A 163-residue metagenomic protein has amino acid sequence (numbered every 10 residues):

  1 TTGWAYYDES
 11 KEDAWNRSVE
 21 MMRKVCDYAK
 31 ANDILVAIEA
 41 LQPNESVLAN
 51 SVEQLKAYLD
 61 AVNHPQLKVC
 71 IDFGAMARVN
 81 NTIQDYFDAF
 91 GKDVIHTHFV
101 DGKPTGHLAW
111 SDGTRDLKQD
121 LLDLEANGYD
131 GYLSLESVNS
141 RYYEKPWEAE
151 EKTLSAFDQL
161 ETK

Functional and structural regions predicted by a protein language model:
T1-V69, R78: Active-site acidic/histidine proton-transfer and metal-coordination neighborhood in alpha/beta enzyme cores
E39-L41, G74, V138: Short loop/turn motifs enriched for small/polar and acidic residues
A49-C70, A77-K163: Histidine-acidic metal/acid-base catalytic patches
